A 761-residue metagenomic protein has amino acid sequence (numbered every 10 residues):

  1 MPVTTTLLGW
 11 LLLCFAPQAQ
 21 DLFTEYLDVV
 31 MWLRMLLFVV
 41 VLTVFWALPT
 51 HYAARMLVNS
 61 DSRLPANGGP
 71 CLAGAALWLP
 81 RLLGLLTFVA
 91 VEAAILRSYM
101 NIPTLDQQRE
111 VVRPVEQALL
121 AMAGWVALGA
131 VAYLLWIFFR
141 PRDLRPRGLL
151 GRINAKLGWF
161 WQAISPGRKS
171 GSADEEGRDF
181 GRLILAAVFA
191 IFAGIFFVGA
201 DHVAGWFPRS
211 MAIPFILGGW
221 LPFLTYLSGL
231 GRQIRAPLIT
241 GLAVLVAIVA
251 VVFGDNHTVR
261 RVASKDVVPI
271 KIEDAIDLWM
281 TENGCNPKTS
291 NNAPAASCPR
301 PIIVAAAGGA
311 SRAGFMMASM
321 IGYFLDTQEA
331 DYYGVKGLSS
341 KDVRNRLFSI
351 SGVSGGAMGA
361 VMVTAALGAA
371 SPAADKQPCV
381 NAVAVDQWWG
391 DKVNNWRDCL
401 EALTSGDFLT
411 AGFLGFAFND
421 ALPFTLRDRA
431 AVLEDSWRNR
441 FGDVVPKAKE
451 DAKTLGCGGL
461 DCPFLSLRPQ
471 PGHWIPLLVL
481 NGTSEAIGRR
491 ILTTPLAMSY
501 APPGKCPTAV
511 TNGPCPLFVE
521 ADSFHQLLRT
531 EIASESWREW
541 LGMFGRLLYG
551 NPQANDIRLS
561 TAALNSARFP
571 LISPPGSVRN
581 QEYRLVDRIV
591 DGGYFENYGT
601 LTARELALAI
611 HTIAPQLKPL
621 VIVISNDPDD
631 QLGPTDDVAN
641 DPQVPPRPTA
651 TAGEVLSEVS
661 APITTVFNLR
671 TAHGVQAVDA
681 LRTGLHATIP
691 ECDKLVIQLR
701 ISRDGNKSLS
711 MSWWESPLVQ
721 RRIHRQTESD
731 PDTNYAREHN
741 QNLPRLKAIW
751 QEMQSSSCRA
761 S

Functional and structural regions predicted by a protein language model:
M1-S761: Catalytic domains of lipid- and phosphate-ester/thioester hydrolases
